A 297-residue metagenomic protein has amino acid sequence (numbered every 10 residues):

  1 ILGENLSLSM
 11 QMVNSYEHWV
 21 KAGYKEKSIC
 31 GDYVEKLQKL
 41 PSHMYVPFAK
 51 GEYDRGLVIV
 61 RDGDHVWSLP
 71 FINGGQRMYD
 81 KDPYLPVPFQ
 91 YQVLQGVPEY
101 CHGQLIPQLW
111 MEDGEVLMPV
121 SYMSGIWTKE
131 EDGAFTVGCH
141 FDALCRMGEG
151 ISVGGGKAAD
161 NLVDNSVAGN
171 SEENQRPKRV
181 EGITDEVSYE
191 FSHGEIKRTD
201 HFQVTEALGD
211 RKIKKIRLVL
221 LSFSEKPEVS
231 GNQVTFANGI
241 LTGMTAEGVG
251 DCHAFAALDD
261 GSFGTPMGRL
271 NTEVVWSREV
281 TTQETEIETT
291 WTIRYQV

Functional and structural regions predicted by a protein language model:
I1-F263, R269-L270: Extended polysaccharide-engagement surfaces of secreted carbohydrate-active enzymes
T265, T272-V297: Short Pro-Gly-centered flexible turn/kink motifs
